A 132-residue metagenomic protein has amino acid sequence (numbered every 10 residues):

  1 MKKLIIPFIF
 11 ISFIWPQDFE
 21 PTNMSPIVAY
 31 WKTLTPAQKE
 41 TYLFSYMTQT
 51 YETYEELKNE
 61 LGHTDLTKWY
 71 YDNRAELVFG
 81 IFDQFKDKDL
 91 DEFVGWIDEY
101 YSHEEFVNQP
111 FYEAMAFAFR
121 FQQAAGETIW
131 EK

Functional and structural regions predicted by a protein language model:
K2-K3, K39: Basic side chains
K3-P16: Sec-dependent N-terminal signal peptides
I9-S12, Y42, T50: Residues in flexible loops and secondary-structure boundaries
Q17-F44: Immediate post-signal-peptide N-terminus of mature secreted/exported proteins
F19-P26, T53-K132: Compact alpha-helical subdomains of small soluble proteins
Q38, T48-L57: Charged, low-complexity, helix-prone segments enriched in Lys/Glu/Asp/Gln
